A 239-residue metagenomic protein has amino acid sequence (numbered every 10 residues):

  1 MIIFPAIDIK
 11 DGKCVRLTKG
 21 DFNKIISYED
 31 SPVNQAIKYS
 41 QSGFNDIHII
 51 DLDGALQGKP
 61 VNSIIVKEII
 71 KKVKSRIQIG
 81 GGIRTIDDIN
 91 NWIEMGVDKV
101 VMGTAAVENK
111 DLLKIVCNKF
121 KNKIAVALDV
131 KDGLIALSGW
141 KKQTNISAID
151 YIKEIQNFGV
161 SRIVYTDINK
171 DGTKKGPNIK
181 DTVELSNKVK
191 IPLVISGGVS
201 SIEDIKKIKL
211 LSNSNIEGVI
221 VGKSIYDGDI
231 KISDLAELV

Functional and structural regions predicted by a protein language model:
I2-A6, D46, R76-Q78, K99-V101 (+5 more regions): Structural preference for beta-strand elements that scaffold enzyme active sites
D8, Y39, I47, W92 (+5 more regions): Conserved, mostly hydrophobic/aromatic
G12, T18-N23, V97-D171: Conserved anion-binding
Q41, N45-I93: N-terminal active-site wall of soluble small-molecule enzyme domains
D46-I64, T104, N109, Y165-K175: Glycine-rich, proline-tolerant flexible connector loops at the mouths of alpha/beta enzymes
P60-K67, K141-D150, K175-E184: Charged helix-capping and loop-helix junction motifs
V73, I77-K99, K180-N215, L235: Catalytic cores of alpha/beta
D111-K119, I124, K209-S212, I216-V239: C-terminal helical cap(s) of enzyme catalytic domains, especially alpha/beta-barrels
